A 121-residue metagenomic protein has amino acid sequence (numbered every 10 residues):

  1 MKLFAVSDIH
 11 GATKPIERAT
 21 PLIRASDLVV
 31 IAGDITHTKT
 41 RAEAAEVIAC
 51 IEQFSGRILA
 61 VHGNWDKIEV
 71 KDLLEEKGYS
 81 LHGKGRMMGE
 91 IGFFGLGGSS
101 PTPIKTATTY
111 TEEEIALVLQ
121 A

Functional and structural regions predicted by a protein language model:
M1-F4: Extreme N-terminal starter segment of soluble prokaryotic enzymes
V6, G11-M88: Core catalytic region of metal-dependent phosphoesterases/phosphodiesterases, especially metallo-beta-lactamase-like
D66-A121: Conserved catalytic scaffold of divalent metal-dependent phosphoesterases
